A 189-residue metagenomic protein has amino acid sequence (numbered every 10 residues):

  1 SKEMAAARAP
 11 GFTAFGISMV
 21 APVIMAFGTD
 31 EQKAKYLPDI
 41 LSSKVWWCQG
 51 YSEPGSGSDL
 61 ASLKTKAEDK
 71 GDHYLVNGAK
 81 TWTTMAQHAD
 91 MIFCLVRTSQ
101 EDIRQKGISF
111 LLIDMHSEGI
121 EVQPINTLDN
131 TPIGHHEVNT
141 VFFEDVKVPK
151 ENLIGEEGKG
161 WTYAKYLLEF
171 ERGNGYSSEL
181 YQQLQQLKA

Functional and structural regions predicted by a protein language model:
S1-A34, P38-K44, M85-M91, E156 (+1 more regions): Internal helix-loop-helix
T13, G55-S58, W82-M85, Q100-D102 (+1 more regions): Short Gly/Pro-enriched turn/cap motifs at secondary-structure boundaries
F15, E121-A189: Glycine-rich beta->alpha junctions and the first turn(s) of the following alpha-helix
F27-T29, K70-D72, R97-E101, M115-E118 (+1 more regions): Short loop segments at secondary-structure junctions
S43-Y51: A short, Trp-centered hydrophobic/proline-enriched beta-strand micro-motif
D59-L63, F142: Structural signature of FAD isoalloxazine-binding scaffolds in flavoprotein oxidoreductases
T65-E68: A structural signal for short hydrophobic beta-strand segments in well-ordered beta-sheet cores
H73, N77-Q123: A short core secondary-structure module
